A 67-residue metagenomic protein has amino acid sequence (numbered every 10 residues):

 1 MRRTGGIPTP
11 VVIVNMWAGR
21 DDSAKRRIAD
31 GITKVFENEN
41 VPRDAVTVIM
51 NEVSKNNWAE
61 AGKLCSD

Functional and structural regions predicted by a protein language model:
M1-D67: A domain-level signal for the structural core that forms small-molecule/cofactor-binding pockets and catalytic centers
